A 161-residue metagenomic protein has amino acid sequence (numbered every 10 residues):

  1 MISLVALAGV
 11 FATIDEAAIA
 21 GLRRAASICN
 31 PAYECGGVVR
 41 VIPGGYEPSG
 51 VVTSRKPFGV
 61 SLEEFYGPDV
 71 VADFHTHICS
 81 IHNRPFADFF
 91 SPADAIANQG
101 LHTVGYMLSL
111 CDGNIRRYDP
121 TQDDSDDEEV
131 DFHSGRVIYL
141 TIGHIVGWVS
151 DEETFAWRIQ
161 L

Functional and structural regions predicted by a protein language model:
M1-V10: Hydrophobic alpha-helical targeting segments used for export or membrane insertion
A17-R24: Short Pro/Gly-enriched beta-strand edge/turn motifs at strand-loop
A25-P31: Short consensus segments that form the blades of beta-propeller domains, in both extracellular/periplasmic
P31-Y33, G100: A generic fold-level signal
E34-I42, Y106-L108, I115: Short beta-strand scaffold segments in enzyme catalytic cores
P43-P68: Betabetaalpha-Me/HNH-type nuclease active-site subdomain
G59-A72, T76-L161: Active-site-proximal loop/helix of nucleotide/amide-processing enzymes and allied scaffolds
